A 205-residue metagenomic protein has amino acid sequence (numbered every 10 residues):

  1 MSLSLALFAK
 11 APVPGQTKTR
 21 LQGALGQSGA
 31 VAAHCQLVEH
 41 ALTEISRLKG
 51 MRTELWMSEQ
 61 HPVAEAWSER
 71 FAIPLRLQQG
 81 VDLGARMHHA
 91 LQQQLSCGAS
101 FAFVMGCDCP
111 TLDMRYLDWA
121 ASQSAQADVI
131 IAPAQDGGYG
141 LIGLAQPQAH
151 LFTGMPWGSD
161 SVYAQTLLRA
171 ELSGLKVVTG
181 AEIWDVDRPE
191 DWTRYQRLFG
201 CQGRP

Functional and structural regions predicted by a protein language model:
M1-L21: N-terminal nucleotide-binding beta1-loop-alpha1 segment
A32-M51: A short, N-terminal amphipathic alpha-helix
S46-I73: Acidic donor-binding segment of Leloir-type glycosyltransferases
E65-F101, S159-V162, E190: Short phosphate-binding loop-to-helix
F103-M105: Short aromatic-hydrophobic micro-motifs that form the base-stacking/packing surface for donor nucleotide recognition
T111-D136: Conserved donor-nucleotide/metal-binding helix-loop-beta segment in metal-dependent transferases, i.e., the alpha-helix
Q148-R169: Short, glycine-/small-residue-rich phosphate/pyrophosphate-handling segment
Q165-P205: Conserved alpha/beta core of the MobA/IspD/sugar-nucleotide pyrophosphorylase nucleotidyltransferase superfamily
